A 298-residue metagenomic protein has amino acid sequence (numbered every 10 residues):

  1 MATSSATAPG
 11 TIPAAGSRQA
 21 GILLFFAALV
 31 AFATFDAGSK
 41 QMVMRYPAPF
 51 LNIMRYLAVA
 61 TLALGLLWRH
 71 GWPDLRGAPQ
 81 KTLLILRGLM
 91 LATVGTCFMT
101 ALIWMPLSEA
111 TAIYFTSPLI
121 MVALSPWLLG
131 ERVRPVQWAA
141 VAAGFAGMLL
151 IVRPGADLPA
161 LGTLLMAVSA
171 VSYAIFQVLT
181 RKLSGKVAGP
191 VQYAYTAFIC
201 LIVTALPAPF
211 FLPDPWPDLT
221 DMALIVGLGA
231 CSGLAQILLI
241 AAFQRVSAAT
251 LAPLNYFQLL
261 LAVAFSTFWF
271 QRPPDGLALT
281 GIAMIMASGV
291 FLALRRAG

Functional and structural regions predicted by a protein language model:
T11-I12, A60-Q80, G144-L158, C200-D221 (+2 more regions): Membrane-interface helix-cap regions at the ends of transmembrane helices in multi-pass membrane proteins
A20-A28, L67, W72-C97, L161-S169 (+1 more regions): Loop-to-transmembrane-helix transition segments
L29-T34, L64, G88-T96, P118-A123 (+8 more regions): Hydrophobic/small/kink-forming positions within alpha-helical transmembrane segments of polytopic membrane proteins
A37-K40, A48-P49, A63, A156-P217 (+1 more regions): Transmembrane alpha-helical segments that form core, pore/gating elements of small-molecule transporters/exporters
P47-V59, M99-S117, P159-S172, D218-S232 (+1 more regions): Structural signature of hydrophobic alpha-helical transmembrane segments
M54, T111-T116, L183-I199, Q236-T267: Helix-helix packing/entry segments at the starts of transmembrane helices
S117-A139, L260-L279: C-terminal transmembrane-helix exit sites in multi-pass transporters
V136-V152, L277-R296: Hydrophobic transmembrane alpha-helices of multi-pass small-molecule transport proteins
